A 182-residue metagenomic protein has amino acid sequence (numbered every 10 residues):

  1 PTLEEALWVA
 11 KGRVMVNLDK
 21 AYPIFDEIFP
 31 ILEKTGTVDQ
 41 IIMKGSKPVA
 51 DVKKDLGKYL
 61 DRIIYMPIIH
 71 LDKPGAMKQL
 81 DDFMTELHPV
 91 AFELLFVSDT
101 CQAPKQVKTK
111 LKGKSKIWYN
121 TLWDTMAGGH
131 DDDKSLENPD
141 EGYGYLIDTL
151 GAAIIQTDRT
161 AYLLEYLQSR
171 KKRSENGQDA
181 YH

Functional and structural regions predicted by a protein language model:
P1-P74, E86-D99, G113, W123: Metal-dependent phosphodiesterase/phospholipase catalytic core, i.e., the His/Asp/Glu-rich active-site region
I68, P74-H182: C-terminal active-site rim and adjoining tail of enzyme catalytic domains
